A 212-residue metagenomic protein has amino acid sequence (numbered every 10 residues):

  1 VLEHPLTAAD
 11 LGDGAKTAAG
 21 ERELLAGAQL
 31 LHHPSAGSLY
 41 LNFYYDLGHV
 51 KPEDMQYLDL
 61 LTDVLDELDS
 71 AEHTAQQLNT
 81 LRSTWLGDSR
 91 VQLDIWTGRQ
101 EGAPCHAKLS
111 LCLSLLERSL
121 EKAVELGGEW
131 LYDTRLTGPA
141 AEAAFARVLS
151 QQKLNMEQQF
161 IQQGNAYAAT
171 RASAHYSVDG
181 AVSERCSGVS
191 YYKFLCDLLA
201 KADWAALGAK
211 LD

Functional and structural regions predicted by a protein language model:
E3-Q56: Active-site-adjacent "gating/activation" loops or surface patches in catalytic cores
A36-G208: M16 family metallopeptidases and their MPP-like homologs
